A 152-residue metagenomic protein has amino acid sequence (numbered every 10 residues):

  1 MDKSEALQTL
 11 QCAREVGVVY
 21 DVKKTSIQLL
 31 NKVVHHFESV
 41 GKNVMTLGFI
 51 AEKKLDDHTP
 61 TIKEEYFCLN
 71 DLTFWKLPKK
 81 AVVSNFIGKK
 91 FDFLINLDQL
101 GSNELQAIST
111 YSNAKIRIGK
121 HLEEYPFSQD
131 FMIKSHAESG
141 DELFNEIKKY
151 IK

Functional and structural regions predicted by a protein language model:
M1-D2, Y66-N85: Glycine-rich, highly charged phosphate/nucleotide-binding loops
M1-E15, K24-I27: Short N-terminal or domain-adjacent regulatory/targeting segments
V19, K24-K42: Histidine-anchored nucleotide/phosphate-binding helix
V19-K23, F49-I50, L97-Q99: Structural motif
N43-A51, I118: Short internal beta-strands
T59-L69, Q129-S135: Active-site regions of enzymes building and remodeling cell-envelope glycoconjugates
D92-I95: Structural motif
G101-I151: Conserved nucleotide-diphosphate donor binding/catalytic pocket of glycan-assembly enzymes
